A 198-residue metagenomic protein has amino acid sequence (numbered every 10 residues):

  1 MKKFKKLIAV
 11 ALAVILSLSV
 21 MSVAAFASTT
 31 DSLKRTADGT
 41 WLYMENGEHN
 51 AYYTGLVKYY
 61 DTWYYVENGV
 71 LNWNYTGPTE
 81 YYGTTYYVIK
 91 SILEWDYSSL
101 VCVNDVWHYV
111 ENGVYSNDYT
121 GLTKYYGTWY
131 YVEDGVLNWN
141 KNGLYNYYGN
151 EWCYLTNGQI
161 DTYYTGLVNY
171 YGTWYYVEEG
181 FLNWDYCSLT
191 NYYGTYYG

Functional and structural regions predicted by a protein language model:
F4-G198: Extracellular adhesion/carbohydrate-binding repeat motifs centered on closely spaced tryptophans
